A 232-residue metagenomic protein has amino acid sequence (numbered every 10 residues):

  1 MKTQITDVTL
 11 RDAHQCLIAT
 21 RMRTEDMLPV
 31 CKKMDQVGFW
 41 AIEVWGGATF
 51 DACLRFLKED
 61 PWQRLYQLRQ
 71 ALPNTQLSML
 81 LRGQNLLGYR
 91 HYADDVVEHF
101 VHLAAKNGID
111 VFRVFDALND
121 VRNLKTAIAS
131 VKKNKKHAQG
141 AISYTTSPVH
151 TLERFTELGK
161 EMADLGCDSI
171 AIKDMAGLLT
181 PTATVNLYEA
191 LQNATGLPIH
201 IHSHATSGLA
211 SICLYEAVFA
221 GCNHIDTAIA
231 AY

Functional and structural regions predicted by a protein language model:
M1-I18, L65, Q70: N-terminal amphipathic alpha-helix/helix-capping segment at the start of soluble metabolic enzymes
K2-L10, C31-G47: N-terminal glycine-rich anion-binding loops that anchor highly charged ligand groups
I5, A13, M34, V114 (+2 more regions): Conserved, mostly hydrophobic/aromatic
I5, L77, A138, I199-I201: Hydrophobic/aromatic residues located in beta-strands of well-ordered beta-sheets within soluble catalytic
K32, H102, A129, K160 (+2 more regions): Alpha-helical segments flanking ligand/cofactor-binding loops in enzyme cores
W40, D110, H137, D168 (+2 more regions): Residue-level detector of anion-binding/catalytic polar loops
G46-A163, C167-I170, T180: Active-site beta->alpha loop and helix N-cap motifs at the rims of alpha/beta catalytic domains
S169, M175-Y232: Catalytic alpha/beta core domains of metabolic enzymes, predominantly
